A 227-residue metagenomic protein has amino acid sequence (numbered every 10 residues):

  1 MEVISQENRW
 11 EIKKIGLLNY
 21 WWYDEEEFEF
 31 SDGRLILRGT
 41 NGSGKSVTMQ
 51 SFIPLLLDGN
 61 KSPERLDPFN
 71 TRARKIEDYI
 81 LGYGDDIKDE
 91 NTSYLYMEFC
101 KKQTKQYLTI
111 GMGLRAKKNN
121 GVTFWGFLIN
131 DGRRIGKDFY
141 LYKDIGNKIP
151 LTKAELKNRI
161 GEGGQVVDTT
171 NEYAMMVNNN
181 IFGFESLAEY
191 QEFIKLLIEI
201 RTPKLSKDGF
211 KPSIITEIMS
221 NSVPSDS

Functional and structural regions predicted by a protein language model:
M1-N158, N179, A188, I218-P224: Extreme N-terminal "head/tail" segments of very large remodeling/mechanoenzyme assemblies
L151-S227: Extended, Lys/Glu-rich alpha-helical coiled-coil stalks
